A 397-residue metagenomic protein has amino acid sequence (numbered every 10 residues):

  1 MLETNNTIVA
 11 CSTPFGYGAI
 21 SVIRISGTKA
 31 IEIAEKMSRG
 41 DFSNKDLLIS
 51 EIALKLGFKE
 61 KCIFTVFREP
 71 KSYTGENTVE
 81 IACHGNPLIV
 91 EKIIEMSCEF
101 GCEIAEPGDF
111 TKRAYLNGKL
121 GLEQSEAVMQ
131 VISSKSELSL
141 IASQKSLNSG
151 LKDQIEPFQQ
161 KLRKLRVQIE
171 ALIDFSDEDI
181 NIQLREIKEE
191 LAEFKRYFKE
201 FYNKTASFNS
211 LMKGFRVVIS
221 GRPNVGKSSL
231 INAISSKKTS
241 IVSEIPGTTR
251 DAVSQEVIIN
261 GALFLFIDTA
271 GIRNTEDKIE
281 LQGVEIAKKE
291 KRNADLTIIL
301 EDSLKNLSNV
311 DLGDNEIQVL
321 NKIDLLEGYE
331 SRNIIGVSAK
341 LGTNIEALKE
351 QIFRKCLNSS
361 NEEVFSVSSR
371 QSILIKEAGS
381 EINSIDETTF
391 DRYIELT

Functional and structural regions predicted by a protein language model:
M1-I141, S149: A glycine-rich (often HGG/GG-containing) alpha/beta subdomain
L2-F15, K55-G57, E137-N260, T275 (+2 more regions): C-terminal-of-GTPase-core extension/linker across diverse P-loop GTPases
G118, N224, D268: Conserved G/P- and acidic residue-centered "switch" motifs that form tight phosphate/ATP-binding loops in soluble
I231, Q255-E256, A262-L265, K288 (+1 more regions): Terminal RNA-binding accessory module
A262-G283, K291: Conserved nucleotide-sensing/catalytic segment adjacent to the nucleotide-binding pocket in NTP-handling enzymes
F266, L300, V319: Generic enzyme active-site microenvironment
E280-S303: Inter-motif core of Ras-like GTPase G domains
